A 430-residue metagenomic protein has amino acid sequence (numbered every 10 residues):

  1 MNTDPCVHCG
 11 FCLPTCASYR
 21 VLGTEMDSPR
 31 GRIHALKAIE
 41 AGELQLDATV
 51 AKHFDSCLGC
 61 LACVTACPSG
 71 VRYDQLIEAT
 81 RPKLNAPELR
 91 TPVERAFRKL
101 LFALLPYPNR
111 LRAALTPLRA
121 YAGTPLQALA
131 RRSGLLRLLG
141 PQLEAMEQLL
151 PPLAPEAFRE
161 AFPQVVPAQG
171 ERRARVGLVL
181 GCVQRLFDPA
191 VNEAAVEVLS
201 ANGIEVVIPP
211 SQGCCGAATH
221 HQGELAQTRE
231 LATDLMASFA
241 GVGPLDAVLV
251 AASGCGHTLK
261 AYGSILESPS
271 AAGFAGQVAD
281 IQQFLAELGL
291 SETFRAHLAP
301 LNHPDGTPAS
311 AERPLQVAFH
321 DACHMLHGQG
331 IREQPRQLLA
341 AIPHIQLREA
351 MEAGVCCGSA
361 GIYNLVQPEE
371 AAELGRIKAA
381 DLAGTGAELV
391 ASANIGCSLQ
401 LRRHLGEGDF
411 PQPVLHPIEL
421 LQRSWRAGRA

Functional and structural regions predicted by a protein language model:
M1-D4: Generic start-of-chain signal for non-secretory N-termini
V7, F11-L36, A51, S56-K83 (+2 more regions): Iron-sulfur cluster-binding cysteine motifs and their immediate structural context in ferredoxin-like electron-transfer
Y19, I39-E43, Y262, L326: Alpha-helix C-capping/helix-to-loop hinge sites
V21-T24, A41-L44, L290: Short, flexible helix-adjacent loops and helix caps
S28, D47, L104-P108: Polar helix-capping/helix-linker motif
K37-K52, R159-R172: Active-site-flanking structural segment that lines cofactor/substrate pockets
Y73-A430: Iron-sulfur cluster-binding electron-transfer modules in prokaryotic oxidoreductases
